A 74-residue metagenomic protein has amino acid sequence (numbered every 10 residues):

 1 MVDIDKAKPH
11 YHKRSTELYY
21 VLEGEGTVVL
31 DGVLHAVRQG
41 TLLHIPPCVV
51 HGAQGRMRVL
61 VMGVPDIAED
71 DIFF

Functional and structural regions predicted by a protein language model:
M1-K13: Conserved short histidine dyad/triad with adjacent acidic residue
A7-P9, G24-V29: Short beta-strand segments in beta-sandwich/barrel cores
T16: Alpha/beta-hydrolase fold active-site loops
Y19: Structured binding elements
V28-V29, I45, V49-R56, V61: Short beta-strand His + acidic residue motifs that chelate non-heme Fe in jelly-roll/DSBH and cupin folds
G32-C48: Short acidic-glycine-tyrosine-enriched beta hairpin
Q54-F74: Double-stranded beta-helix
